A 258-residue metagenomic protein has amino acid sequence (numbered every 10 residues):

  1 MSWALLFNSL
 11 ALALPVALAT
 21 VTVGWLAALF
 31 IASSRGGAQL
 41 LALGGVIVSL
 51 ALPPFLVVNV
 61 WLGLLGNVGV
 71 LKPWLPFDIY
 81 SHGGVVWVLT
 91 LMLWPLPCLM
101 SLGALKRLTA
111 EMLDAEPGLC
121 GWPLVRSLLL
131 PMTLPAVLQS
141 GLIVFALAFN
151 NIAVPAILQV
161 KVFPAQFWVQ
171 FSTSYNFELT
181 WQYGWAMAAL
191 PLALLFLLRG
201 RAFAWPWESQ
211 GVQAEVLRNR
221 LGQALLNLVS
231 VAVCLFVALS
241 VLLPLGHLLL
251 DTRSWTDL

Functional and structural regions predicted by a protein language model:
M1-K106, M132-A156, T180-R199, Q223-R253 (+1 more regions): Membrane-water interface segments at the C-terminal ends of transmembrane alpha-helices in multi-pass inner-membrane
L43, G66, A110-G118, S127 (+3 more regions): Short amphipathic alpha-helical coupling elements at transmembrane boundaries
G63-W74, L158-P164, W205-Q213: Peri-membrane helix termini and adjoining interfacial loops of integral membrane proteins
K106-T133, V160: Short helix-to-coil transition segments within interhelical loops that connect adjacent transmembrane helices
E116, L179-T180: Solenoid-repeat scaffolds in large eukaryotic assemblies
F149-Y175: Glycine-rich helix-loop "coupling/hinge" segments at transmembrane-helix boundaries in multipass transporters
R201-A232: Flexible interhelical linker loops that connect adjacent transmembrane helices in multi-pass membrane transporters
